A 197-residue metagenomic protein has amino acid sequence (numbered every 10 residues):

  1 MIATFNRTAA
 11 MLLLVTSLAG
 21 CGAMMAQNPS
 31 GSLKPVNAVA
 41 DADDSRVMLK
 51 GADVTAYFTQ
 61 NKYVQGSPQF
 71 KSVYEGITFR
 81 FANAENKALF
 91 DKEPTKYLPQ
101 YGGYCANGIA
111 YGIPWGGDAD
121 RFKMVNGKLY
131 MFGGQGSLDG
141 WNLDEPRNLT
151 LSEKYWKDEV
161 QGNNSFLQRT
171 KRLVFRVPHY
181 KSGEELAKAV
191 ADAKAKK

Functional and structural regions predicted by a protein language model:
M1-M11: Bacterial N-terminal signal peptides that target proteins for export
T4, L14-V15, M24-Q27: Absolute N-terminal positional cue centered near the fourth residue
A10-G20: Bacterial N-terminal signal peptides
G22-E75, T95-K197: Intrinsically disordered, low-complexity terminal tails and linkers in eukaryotic proteins, enriched in charged/polar
K71-L89: Beta-strand cores of secreted/periplasmic/IMS beta-sandwich domains, seen most often in copper-related folds
A88-D91, D139: Generic structural signal for individual residues within well-ordered alpha-helical segments across diverse proteins
